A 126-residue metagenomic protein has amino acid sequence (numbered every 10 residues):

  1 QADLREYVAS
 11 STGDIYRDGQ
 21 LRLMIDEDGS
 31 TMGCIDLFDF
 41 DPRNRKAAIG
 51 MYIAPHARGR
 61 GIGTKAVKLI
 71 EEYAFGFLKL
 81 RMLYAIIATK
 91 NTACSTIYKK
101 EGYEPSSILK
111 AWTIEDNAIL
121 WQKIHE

Functional and structural regions predicted by a protein language model:
Q1-Q20, E27: Active-site rim helix/loop that mediates acceptor-substrate recognition in acyltransferases
D26-E126: Acyl-donor (CoA/ACP) binding surface of acyl/acetyltransferases
